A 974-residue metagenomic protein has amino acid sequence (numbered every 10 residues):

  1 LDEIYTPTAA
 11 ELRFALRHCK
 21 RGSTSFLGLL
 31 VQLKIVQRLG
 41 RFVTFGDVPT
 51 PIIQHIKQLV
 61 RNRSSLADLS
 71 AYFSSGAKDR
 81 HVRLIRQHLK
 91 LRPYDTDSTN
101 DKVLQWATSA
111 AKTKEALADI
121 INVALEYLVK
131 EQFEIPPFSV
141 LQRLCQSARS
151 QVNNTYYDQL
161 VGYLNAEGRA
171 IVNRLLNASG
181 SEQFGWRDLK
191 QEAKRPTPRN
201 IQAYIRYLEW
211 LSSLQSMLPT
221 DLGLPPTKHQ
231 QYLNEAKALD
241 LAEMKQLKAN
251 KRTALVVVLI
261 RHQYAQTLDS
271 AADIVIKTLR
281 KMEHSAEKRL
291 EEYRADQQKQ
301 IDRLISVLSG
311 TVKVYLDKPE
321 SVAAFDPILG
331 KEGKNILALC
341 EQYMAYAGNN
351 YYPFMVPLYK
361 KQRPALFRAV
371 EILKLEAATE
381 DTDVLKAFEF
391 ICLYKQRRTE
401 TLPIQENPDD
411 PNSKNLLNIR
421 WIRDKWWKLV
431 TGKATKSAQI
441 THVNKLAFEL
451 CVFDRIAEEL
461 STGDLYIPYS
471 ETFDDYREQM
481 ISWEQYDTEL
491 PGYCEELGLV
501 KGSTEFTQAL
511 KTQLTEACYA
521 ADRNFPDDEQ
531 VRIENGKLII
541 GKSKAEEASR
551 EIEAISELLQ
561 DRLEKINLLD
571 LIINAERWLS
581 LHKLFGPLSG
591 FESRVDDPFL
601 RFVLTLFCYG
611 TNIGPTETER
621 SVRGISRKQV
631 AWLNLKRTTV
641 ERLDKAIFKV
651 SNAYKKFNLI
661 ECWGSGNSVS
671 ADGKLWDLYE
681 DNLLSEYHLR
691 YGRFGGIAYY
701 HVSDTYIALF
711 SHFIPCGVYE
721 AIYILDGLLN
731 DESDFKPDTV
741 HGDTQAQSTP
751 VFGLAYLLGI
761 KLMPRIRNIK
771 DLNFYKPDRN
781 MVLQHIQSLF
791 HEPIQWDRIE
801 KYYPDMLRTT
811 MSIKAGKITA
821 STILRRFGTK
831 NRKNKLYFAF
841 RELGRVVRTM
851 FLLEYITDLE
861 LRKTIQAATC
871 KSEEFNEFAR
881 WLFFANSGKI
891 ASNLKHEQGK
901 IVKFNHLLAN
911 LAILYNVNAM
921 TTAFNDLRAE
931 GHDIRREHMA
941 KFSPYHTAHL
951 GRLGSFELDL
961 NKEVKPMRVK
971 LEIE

Functional and structural regions predicted by a protein language model:
L1-Q508: Long amphipathic alpha-helical coiled-coil/heptad-repeat bundle
K20-I56, V603, D731-L758, M763: Amphipathic alpha-helical packing elements
G28-L29, P49-I52, G610-S621, R627: Short, charged amphipathic recognition helices of the HTH superfamily and cognate SANT/SANTA-like modules
G40, T618, V669-L675, V740-Q745: Short, conserved catalytic/metal-binding motifs centered on acidic residues
T512-S621: Structured, charged N-terminal subsegments at the starts of enzyme catalytic cores and at intra-chain domain/subunit
R620-E661, E686-P804: Catalytic or ion-translocation cores adjacent to nucleophile or general acid/base/metal-coordination motifs in diverse
W676-E686: Flexible, glycine/threonine-enriched loop-and-boundary segments that flank and lead into catalytic domains of large
L789-E974: Long, compositionally biased intrinsically disordered regions
